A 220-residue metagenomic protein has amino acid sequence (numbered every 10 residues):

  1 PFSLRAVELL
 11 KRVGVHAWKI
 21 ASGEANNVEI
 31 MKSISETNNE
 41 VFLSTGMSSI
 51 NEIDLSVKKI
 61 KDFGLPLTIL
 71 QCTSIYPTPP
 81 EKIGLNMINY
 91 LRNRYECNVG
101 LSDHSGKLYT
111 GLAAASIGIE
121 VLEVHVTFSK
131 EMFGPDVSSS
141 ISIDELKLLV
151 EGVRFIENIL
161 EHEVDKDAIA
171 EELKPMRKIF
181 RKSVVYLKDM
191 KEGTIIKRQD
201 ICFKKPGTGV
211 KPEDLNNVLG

Functional and structural regions predicted by a protein language model:
P1-G220: Catalytic cores and adjacent flexible loops of soluble metabolic enzymes that perform enolate/carbanion chemistry on
